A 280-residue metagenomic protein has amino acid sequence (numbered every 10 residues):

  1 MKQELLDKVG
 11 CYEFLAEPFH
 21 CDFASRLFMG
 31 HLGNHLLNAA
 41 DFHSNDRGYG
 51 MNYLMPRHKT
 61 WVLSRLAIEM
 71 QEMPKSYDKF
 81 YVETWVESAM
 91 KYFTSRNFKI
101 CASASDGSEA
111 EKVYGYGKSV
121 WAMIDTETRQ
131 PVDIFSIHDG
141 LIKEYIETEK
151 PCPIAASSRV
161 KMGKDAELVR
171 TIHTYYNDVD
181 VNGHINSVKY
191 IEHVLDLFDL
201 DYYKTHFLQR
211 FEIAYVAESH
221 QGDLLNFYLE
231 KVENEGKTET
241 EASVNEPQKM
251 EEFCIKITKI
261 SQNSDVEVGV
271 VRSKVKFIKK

Functional and structural regions predicted by a protein language model:
M1-L63, K118, A122-F207, K276-K280: Hot-dog-fold acyl-thioester-processing enzymes
Q3, D7-Y12, A67-A155, Y215 (+2 more regions): HotDog/MaoC-like acyl-thioester-processing domains
H206-A214: Short, conserved aromatic-histidine micro-motifs
